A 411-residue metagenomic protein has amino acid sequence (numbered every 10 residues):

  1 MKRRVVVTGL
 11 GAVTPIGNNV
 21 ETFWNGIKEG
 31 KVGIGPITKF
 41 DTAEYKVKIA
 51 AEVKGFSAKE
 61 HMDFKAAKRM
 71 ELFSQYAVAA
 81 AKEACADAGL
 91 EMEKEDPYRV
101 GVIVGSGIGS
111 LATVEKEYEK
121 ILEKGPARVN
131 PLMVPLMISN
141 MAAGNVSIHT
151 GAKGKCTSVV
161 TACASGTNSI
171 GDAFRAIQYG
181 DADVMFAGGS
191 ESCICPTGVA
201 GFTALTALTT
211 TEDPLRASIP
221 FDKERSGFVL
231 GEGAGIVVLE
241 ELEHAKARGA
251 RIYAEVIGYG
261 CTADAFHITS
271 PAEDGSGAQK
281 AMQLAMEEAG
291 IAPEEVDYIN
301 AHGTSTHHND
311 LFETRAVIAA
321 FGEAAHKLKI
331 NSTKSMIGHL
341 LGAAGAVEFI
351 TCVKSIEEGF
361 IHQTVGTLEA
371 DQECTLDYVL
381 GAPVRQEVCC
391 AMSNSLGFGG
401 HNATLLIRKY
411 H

Functional and structural regions predicted by a protein language model:
M1-A66, E243-E255, I350-T364, R408-H411: ACP-dependent fatty acid/polyketide chain-elongation machinery
R4-T8, G35, D213-A289, Y298 (+1 more regions): Condensing-enzyme catalytic core mediating Claisen C-C bond formation in acyl metabolism
V7, F23-W24, K28-T161, S190-V199 (+2 more regions): Conserved beta-ketoacyl condensing-enzyme motif
E21-G26, A112-P126, A176-Y179, V199-E212 (+3 more regions): A glycine- and small-aliphatic-rich helix-loop capping segment at beta-alpha/alpha-beta transitions that lines
A77-L90, S139-A143, S147-E191, V229-A250 (+2 more regions): Active-site-proximal alpha-helical scaffold in enzymes
A84-D96, A245-I252, M282-Y298, A320-A324: Phosphate/pyrophosphate-binding loops at sites that engage ATP/ADP/AMP, CoA/4′-phosphopantetheine, polyphosphate
E123-N130, N168-G171, R175, E191-A247 (+3 more regions): Glycine-/small-residue-rich "gating" segment that lines the acyl/pantetheine channel and substrate pocket
D181-S226, Y259-E273, G303-D310, K327-D377: Acyl-CoA/ACP chain-elongation machinery
